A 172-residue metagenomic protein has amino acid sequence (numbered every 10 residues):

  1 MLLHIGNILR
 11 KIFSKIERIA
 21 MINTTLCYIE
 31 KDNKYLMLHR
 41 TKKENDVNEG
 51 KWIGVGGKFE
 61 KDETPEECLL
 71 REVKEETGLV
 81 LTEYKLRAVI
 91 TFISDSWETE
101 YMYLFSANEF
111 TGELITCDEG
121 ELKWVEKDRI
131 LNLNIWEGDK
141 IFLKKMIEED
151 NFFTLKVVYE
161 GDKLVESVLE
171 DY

Functional and structural regions predicted by a protein language model:
M1-A20: N-terminal amphipathic/basic-hydrophobic helices that include classical n-h-c signal peptides and signal-anchor
I16-M37, K58: Conserved N-terminal beta-strand and adjoining loop/helix that marks the start of the Nudix/MutT-like hydrolase domain
N23-T25, N33, E100-Y103, G120 (+1 more regions): Change "...and in nucleic-acid phosphodiester-cleaving endonucleases..." to "...and in nucleic-acid processing enzymes
N45-G50, T99-Y101: A conserved beta-turn-beta hairpin within the catalytic core of GNAT-like acetyltransferases that forms part
E49-I53, T64: Short, surface-exposed acidic-centric catalytic microdomains
F59-T82, F92-K145, S167-Y172: Unchanged
K85-V89: Conserved S-adenosyl-L-methionine
E148-Y172: Charged phosphate-binding loop/patch that engages nucleotide di/tri-phosphates or the phosphate backbone of nucleic
